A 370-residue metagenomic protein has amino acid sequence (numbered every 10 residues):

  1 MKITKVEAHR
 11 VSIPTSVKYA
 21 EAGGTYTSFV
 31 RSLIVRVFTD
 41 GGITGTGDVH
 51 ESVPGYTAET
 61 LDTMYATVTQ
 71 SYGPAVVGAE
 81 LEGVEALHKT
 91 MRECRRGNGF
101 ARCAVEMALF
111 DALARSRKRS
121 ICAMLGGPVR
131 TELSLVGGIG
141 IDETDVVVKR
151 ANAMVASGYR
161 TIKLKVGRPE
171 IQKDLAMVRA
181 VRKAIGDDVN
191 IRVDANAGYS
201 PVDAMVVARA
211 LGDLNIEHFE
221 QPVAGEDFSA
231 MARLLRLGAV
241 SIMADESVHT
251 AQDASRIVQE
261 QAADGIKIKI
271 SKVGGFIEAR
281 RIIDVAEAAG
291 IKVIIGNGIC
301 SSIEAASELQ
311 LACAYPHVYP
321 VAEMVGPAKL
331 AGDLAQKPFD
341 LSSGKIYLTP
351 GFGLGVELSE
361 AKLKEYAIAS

Functional and structural regions predicted by a protein language model:
M1-T46, H50-G55, L330-G332: Structured beta-strand/loop patches that form or line metal/cofactor-binding pockets in enzymes
I3, G42, Y72, V105 (+9 more regions): Conserved, mostly hydrophobic/aromatic
K5, F38-S116: Metal- or metallocofactor-binding catalytic centers and their adjacent structured scaffolds across diverse enzyme
A101-I139: Glycine-rich, aromatic-flanked loop segments that form ligand/cofactor-binding clefts across common enzyme folds
G126-G238: Metal-dependent enolase-superfamily TIM-barrel catalytic cores that perform enediolate-based chemistry
R209, N215, E226-M243, V248-K345: Shared catalytic-loop signature of beta/alpha-barrel
K329-S370: C-terminal extensions of enzymes
